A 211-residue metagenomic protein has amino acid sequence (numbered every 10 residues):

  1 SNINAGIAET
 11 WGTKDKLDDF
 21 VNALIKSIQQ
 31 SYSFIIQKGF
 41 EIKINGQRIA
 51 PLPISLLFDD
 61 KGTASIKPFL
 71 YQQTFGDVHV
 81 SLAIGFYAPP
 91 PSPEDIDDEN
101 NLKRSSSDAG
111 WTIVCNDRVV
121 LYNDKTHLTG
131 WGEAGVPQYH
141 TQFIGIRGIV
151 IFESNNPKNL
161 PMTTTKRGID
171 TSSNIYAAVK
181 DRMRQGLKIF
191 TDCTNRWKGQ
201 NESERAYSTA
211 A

Functional and structural regions predicted by a protein language model:
S1-G46: GHKL-type ATPase core
N2, G46-R48, D117, S154: Short, flexible loop/turn elements at secondary-structure junctions
A8, F20, G62-A211: Charged regulatory segments coupled to nucleotide-binding catalytic modules in large multidomain enzymes
I44-Q73: Active-site-proximal acidic segments at structured loop/helix or strand boundaries that coordinate catalytic metals
